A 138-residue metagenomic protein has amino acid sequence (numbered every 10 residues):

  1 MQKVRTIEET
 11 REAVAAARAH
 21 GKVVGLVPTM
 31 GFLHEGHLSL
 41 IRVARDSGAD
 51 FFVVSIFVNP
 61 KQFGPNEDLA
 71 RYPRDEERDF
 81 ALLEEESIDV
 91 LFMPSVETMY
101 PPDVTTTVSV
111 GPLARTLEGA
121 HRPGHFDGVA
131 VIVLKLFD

Functional and structural regions predicted by a protein language model:
M1-D138: Nucleotidyltransferase catalytic core that binds NTPs
